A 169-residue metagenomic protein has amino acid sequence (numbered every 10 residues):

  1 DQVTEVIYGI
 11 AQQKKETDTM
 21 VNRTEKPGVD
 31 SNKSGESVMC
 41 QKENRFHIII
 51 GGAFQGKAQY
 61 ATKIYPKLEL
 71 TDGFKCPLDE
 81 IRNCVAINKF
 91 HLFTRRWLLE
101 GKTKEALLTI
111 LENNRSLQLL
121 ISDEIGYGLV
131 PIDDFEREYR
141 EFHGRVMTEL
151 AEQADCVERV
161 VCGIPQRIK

Functional and structural regions predicted by a protein language model:
Q13-T19, G35-V38: Short, Lys/Arg-enriched N-terminal segments with co-localized hydrophobic residues within the first ~10-30 amino acids
C40, N44-P66, L70-D72: Glycine-rich P-loop/Walker A and Walker A-like loops and their local beta1-loop-alpha1 context in P-loop NTPases
R45, L68, R82-N83, S116-L117 (+1 more regions): Short coil/turn segments at beta-strand junctions that form active-site/ligand-binding loops
I81-Q118: Conserved nucleotide-sensing/catalytic segment adjacent to the nucleotide-binding pocket in NTP-handling enzymes
T109-K169: Replace "adjacent to P-loop NTPase cores in ATP/GTP-dependent enzymes" with "adjacent to NTP-binding cores
